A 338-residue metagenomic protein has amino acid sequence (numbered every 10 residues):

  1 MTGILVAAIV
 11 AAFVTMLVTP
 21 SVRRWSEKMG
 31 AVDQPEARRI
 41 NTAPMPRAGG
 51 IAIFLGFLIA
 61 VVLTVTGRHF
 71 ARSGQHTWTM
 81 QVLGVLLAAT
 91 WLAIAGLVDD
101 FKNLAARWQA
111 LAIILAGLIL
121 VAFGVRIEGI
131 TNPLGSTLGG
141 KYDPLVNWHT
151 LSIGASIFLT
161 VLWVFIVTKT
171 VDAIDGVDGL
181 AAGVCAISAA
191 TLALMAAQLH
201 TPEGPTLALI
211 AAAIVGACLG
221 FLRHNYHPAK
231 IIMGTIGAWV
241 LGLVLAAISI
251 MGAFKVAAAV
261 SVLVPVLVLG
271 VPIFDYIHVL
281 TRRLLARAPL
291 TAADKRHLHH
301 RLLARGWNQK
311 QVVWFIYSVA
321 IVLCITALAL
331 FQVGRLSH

Functional and structural regions predicted by a protein language model:
M1-G30, F54-I94, R126, P133-S136 (+2 more regions): Alpha-helical transmembrane segments
Q34-P46: Juxtamembrane helix-capping/reentrant segments at transmembrane boundaries
A43-P46, W78-T79, T137-A155: Short aromatic-rich membrane-water interface segments that cap or initiate transmembrane helices in multi-pass membrane
P44, A105-Q109, S152, N308-V312 (+1 more regions): Membrane-interface starts of transmembrane alpha-helices
M80-V121: Hydrophobic alpha-helical hairpins/lids featuring a short glycine-rich hinge
I119-T131: Proline-centered turn/helix-capping motifs that create local helix->coil transitions or kinks
